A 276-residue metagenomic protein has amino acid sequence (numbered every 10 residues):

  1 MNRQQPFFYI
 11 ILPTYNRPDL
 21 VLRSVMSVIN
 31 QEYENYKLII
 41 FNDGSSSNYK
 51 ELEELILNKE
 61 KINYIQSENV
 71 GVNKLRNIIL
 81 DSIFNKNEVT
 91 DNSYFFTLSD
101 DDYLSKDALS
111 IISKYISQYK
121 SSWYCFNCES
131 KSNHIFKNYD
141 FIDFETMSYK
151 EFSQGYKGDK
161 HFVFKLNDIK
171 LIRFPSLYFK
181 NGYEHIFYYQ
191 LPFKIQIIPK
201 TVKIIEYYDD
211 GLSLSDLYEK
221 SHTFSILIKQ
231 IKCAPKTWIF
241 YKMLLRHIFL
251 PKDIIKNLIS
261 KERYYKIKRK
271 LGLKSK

Functional and structural regions predicted by a protein language model:
P6-Y9, K37: Cell-envelope/extracellular polymer assembly enzymes that use nucleotide-activated donors
R17-N30: Short, well-formed alpha-helical segments that are part of the catalytic scaffolds of diverse glycosyltransferases
S27, N42-L52, N69: A conserved acidic beta->alpha catalytic loop
S67-N87: Glycine-rich, basic loop-to-helix element that forms the pyrophosphate-binding segment of sugar-nucleotide handling
V89-Y103: Short beta-strand-to-loop acidic/aromatic patch adjacent to the donor-nucleotide binding site
D107-N138: Conserved donor NDP-sugar-binding/catalytic core segment of glycosyltransferases
N138-E219: Conserved nucleotide-sugar donor-binding catalytic segment
V202-Y207, S215-Y241: Catalytic core of nucleotide-sugar-dependent glycosyltransferases
